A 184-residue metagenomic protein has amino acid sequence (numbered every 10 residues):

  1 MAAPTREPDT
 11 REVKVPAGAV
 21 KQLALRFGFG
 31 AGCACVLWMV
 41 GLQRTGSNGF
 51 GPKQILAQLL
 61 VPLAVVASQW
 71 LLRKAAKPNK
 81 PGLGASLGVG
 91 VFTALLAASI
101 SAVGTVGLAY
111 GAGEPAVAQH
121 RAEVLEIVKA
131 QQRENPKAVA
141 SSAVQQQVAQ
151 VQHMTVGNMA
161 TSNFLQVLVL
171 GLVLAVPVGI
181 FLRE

Functional and structural regions predicted by a protein language model:
A2-A75: Transmembrane alpha-helical insertion/packing segments
Q22, R26, G30, G88-A97: Alpha-helical transmembrane segments of multi-pass membrane proteins
A34-W38, L42, V61-V65, A97-S101 (+4 more regions): Alpha-helical transmembrane segments of multipass membrane proteins
L71-A85: Membrane-helix interface/capping segments
K74, L182-E184: Membrane-interface capping segments at transmembrane-helix boundaries
V103-E134: Functional transmembrane-helix hotspots
V128-T155: Short membrane-interface loop/juxtamembrane segments of multi-pass integral membrane proteins
Q145-L172: Individual transmembrane alpha-helix segments
